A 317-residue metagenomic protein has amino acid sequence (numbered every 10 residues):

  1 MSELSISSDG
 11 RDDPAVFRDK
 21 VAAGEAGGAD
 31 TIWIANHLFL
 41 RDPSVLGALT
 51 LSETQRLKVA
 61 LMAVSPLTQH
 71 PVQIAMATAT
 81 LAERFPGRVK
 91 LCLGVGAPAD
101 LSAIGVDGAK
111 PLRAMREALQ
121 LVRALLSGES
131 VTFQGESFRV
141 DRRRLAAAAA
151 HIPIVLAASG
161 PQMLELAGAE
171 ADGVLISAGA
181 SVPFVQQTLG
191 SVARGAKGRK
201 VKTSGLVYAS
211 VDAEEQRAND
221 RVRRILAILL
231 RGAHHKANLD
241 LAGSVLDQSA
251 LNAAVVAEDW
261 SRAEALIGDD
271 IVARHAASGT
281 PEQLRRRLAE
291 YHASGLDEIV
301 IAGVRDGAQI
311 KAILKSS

Functional and structural regions predicted by a protein language model:
M1-S317: Active-site-adjacent structural elements that line small-molecule/cofactor binding pockets in enzymes
